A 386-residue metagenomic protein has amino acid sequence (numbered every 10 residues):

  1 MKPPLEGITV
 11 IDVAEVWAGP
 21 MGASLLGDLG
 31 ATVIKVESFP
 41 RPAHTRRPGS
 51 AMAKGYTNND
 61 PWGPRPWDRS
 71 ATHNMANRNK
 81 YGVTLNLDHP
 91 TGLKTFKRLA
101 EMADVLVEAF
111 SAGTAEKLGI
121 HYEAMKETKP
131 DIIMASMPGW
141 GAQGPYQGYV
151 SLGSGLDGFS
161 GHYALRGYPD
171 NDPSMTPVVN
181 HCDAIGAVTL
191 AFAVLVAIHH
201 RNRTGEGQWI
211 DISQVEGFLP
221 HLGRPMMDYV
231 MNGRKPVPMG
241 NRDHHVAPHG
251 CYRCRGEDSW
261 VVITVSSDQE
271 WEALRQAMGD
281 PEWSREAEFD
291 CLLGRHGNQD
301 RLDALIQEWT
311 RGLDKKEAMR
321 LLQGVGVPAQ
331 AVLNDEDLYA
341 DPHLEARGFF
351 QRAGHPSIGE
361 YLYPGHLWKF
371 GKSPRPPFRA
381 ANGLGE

Functional and structural regions predicted by a protein language model:
M1-R203, G383: N-terminal helix-loop segment corresponding to the beta1-alpha1 unit of nucleotide/adenylate-binding folds
P40, W140-G141, Q214-L219, G256 (+2 more regions): Glycine-rich beta-alpha junction loops
P64-R65, H73, M239-H244, C251 (+3 more regions): Short Gly/Pro-enriched turn/cap motifs at secondary-structure boundaries
A142, N171-N180, N202-F218, V237-H244 (+1 more regions): Conserved Rossmann-fold dehydrogenase catalytic segment
A187-Q208, P220, R224-N232, R275-E282: Oxidoreductase and adenylate-handling cofactor-binding alpha/beta cores
P248-V325, A329: Aromatic-enriched alpha-helical interface/lid elements that frame and gate functional surfaces
D290, S357-E386: Flexible, small-/acidic-enriched active-site or ligand-binding loops
Q323-R347: Conserved PLP cofactor-binding pocket of PLP-dependent enzymes
